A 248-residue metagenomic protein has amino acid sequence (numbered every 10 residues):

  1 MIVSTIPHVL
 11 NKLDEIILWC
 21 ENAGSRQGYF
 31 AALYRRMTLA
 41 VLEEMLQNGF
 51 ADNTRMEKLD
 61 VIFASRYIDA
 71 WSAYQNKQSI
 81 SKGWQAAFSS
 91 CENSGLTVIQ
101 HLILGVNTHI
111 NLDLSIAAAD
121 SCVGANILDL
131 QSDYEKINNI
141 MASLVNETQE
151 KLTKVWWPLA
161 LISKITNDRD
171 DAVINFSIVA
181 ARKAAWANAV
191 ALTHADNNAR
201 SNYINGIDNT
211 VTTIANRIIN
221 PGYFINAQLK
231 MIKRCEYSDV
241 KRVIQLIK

Functional and structural regions predicted by a protein language model:
M1, T5, E21-F30, N48-A51 (+4 more regions): Non-transmembrane, amphipathic alpha-helical segments
M1-I6, A73-K77: An acidic intrinsically disordered interaction segment
T5-E15, D52, G95, D196-N197 (+1 more regions): Intrinsic-disorder/low-complexity, polar/charged segments
I6-M45: N-terminal ordered "arm"
K12, I16, A40, E44 (+7 more regions): Charge-rich, solvent-exposed alpha-helical interaction surfaces
Y34-L128: Long acidic/polar interaction regions in large eukaryotic complex-forming proteins
I116-I178: Short helix-loop boundary/capping segments
I174-K248: A cross-kingdom marker for long, charged
